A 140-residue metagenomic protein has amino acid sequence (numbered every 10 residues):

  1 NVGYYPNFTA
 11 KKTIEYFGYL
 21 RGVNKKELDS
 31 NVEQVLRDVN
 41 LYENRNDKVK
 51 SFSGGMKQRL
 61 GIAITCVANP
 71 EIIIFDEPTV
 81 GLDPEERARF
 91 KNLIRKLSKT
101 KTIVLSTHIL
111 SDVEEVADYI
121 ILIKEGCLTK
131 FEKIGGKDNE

Functional and structural regions predicted by a protein language model:
E15, Y19, K26-N44: Conserved ABC ATPase "signature" region
K48-F52: Conserved ABC ATPase signature
I62: Hydrophobic anchor residue at the start of the ABC signature
I73-D76, L82: Catalytic Walker B motif of ABC-type/P-loop ATPase nucleotide-binding domains
R87-K99: Helical segment within the ABC ATPase nucleotide-binding domain
V113-E115: A short, surface-exposed alpha-helical micro-motif characterized by mixed small hydrophobic and charged/polar residues
